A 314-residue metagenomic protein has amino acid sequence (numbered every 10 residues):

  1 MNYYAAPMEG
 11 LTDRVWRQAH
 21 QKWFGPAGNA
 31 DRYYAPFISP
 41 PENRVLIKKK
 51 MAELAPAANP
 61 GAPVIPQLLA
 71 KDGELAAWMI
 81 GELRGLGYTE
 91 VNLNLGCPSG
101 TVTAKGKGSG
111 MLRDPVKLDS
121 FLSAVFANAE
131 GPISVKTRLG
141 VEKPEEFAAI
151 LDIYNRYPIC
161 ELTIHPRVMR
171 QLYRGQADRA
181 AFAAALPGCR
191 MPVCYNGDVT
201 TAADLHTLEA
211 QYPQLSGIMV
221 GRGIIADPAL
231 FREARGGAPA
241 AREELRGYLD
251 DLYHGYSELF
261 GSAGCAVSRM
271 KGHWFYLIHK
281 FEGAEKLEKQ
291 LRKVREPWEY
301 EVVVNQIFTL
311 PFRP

Functional and structural regions predicted by a protein language model:
M1-N2, P41-P63, C97, A104-K105 (+2 more regions): N-terminal small/glycine-rich loop or linker at the start of catalytic domains across soluble metabolic enzymes
Y3-A6, Y33-A35, V64-L68, V91-L93 (+4 more regions): Hydrophobic faces of well-ordered beta-strands that scaffold small-molecule active sites in alpha/beta enzyme cores
Y3-Y4, S120, N128-E130, P144-E161 (+3 more regions): Alpha/beta catalytic cores of nucleotide-metabolism and tRNA/nucleoside-modifying enzymes
M8-E82: Glycine-rich, positively charged N-terminal anion/phosphate-binding segment
M8-G10, I38-P40, L69-K71, G96-P98 (+4 more regions): Active-site beta-loop-alpha junctions enriched in small/polar residues
K22-A27, W78-V91, L95-K105, V116-M191: Alpha/beta enzyme core
G106-L112, R235-G236: Short glycine-enriched, charge-decorated loop/helix-capping segments at active-site entrances that position
M111-P115, G175, P239-R242: Flexible, glycine- and charge-enriched loops at secondary-structure boundaries
